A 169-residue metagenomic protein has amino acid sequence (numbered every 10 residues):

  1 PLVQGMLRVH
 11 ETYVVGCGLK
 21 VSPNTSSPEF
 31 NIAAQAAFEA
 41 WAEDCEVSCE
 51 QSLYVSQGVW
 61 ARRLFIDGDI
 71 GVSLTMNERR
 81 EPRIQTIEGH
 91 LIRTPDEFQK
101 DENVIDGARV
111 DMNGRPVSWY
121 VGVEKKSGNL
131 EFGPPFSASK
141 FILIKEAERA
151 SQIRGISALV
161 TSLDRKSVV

Functional and structural regions predicted by a protein language model:
P1-R8, T12, C17, N24 (+2 more regions): Structured, contiguous alpha/beta core segments that scaffold functional sites
H10-A36, W41: Low-complexity, highly charged intrinsically disordered N-terminal segments that act as targeting/localization
F30-R62, G68: Glycine-rich, N-terminal phosphate-binding loop and its surrounding beta-alpha-beta segment
